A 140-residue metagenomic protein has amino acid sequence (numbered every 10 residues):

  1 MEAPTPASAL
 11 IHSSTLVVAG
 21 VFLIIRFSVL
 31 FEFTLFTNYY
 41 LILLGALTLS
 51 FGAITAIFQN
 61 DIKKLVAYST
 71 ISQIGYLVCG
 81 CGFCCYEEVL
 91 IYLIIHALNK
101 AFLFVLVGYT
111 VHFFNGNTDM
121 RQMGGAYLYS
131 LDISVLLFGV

Functional and structural regions predicted by a protein language model:
M1-V140: Hydrophobic transmembrane alpha-helices and their helix-loop junctions in integral membrane proteins
